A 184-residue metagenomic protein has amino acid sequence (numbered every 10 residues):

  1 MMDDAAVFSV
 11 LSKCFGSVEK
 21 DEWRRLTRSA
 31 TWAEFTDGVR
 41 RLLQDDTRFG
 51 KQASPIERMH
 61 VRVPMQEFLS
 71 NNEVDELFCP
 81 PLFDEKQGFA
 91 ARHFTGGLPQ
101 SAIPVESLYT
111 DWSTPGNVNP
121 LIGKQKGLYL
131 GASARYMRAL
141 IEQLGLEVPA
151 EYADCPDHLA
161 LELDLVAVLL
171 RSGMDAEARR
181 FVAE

Functional and structural regions predicted by a protein language model:
M1-E184: Surface/interface-facing alpha-helical segments and adjacent flexible terminal/loop regions used for partner/assembly
